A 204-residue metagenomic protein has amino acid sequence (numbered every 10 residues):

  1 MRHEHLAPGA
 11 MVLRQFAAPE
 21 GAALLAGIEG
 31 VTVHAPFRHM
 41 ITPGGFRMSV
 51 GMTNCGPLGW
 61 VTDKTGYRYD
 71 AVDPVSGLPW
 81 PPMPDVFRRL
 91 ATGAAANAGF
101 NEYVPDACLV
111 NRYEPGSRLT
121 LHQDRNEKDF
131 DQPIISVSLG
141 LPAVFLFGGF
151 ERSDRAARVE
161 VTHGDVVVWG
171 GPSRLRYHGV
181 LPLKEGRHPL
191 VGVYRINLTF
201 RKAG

Functional and structural regions predicted by a protein language model:
M1-G204: Non-heme Fe(II) oxygenase metal-center motifs and adjacent flexible, charged/small-residue loops
